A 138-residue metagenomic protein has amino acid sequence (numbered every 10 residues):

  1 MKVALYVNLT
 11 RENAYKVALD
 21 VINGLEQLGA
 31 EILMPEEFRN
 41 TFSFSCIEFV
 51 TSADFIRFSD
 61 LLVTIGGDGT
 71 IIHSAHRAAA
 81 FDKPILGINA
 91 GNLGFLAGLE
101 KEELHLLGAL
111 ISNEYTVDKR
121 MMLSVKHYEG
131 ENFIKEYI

Functional and structural regions predicted by a protein language model:
M1-G66, T70-A80: N-terminal glycine-/serine-/threonine-rich phosphate-binding loop
V7, A90, H127-E129: Short, structured patches in soluble enzyme cores that scaffold and shape functional sites
I32-E36, G87, D118, K135-E136: General beta-strand structural signal in soluble alpha/beta enzymes
I32-M34, D60-L62, G91-L93, S112-T116: Short, surface-exposed, polar/charged, turn-prone segments marking secondary-structure boundaries
T64-G66, G87-I88, K126: Short beta-strand segments
G66, A75-D82, E100, G108-E114: Generic hydrophobic/packing signal
F81-L99: Short, acidic/small-residue loops that bind anionic groups at enzyme active sites
F95-I138: Catalytic core of DAGKc-family lipid kinases
